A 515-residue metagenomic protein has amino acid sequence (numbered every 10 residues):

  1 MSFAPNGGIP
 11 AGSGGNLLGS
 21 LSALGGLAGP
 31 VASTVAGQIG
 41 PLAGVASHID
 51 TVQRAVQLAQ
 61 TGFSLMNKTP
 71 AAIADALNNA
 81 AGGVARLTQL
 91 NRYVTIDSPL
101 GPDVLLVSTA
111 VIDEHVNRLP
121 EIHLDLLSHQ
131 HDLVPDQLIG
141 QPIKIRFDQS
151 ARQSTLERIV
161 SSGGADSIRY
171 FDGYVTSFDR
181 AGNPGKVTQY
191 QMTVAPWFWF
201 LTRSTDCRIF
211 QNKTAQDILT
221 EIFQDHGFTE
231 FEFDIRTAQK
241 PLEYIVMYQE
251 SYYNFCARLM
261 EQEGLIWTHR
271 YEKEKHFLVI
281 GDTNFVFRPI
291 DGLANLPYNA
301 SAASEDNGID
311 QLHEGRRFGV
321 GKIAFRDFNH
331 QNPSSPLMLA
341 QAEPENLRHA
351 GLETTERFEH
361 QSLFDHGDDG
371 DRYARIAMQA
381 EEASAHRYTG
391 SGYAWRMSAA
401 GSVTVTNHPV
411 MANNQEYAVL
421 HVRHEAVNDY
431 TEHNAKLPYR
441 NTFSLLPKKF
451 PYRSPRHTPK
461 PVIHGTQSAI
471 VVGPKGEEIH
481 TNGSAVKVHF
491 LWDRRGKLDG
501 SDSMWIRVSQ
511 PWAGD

Functional and structural regions predicted by a protein language model:
M1-D515: Amphipathic alpha-helical and helix-coil boundary elements used as assembly and membrane-proximal scaffolds
